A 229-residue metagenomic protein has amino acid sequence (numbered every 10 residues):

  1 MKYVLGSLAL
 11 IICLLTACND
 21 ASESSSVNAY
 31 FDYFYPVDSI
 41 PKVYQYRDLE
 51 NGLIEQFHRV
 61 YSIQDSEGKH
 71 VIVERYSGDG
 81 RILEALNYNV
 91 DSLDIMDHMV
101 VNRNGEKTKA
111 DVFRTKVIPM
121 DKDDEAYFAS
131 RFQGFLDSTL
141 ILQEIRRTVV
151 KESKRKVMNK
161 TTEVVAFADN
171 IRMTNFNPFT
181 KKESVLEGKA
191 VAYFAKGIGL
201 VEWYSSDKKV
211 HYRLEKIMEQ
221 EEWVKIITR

Functional and structural regions predicted by a protein language model:
M1-V4: Positively charged n-region of N-terminal signal peptides that target proteins for export
L15-A17: C-terminal motif of bacterial Sec signal peptides marking the signal peptidase cleavage site
A21-R229: Conserved functional acidic sites
